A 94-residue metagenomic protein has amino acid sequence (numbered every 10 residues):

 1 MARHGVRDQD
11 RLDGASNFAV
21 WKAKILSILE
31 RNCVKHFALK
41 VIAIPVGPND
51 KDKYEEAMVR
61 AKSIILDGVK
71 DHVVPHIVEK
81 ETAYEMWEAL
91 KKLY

Functional and structural regions predicted by a protein language model:
M1-Y94: N-terminal Lys/Arg-enriched interaction segments
